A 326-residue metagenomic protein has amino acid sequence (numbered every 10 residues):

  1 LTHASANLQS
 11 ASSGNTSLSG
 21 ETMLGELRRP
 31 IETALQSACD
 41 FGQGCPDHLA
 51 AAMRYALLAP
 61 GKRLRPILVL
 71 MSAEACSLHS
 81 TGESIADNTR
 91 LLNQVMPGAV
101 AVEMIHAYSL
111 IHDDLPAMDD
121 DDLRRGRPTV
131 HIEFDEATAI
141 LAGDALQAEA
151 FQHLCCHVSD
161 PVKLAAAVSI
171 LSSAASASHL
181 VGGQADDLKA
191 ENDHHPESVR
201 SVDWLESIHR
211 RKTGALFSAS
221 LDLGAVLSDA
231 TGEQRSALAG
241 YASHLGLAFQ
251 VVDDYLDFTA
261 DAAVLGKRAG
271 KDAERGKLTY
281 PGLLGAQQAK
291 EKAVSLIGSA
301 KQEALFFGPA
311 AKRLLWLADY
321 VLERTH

Functional and structural regions predicted by a protein language model:
L1-C39: N-terminal amphipathic/basic leader segments beginning at the initiator methionine
T2-H3, R324-H326: Short, intrinsically disordered, low-complexity terminal/loop segments
C39-E303, P309-T325: Mg2+-dependent prenyl diphosphate-binding active-site environment of isoprenoid biosynthetic enzymes
